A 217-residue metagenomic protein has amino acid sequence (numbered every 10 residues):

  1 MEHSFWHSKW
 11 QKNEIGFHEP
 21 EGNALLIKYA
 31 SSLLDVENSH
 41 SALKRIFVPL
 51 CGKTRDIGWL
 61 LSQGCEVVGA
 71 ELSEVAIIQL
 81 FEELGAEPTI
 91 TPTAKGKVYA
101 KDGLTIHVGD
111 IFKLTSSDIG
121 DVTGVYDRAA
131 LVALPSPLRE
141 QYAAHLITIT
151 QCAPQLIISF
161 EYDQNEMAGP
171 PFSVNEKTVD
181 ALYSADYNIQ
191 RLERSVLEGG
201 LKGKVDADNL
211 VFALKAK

Functional and structural regions predicted by a protein language model:
M1-K44, K53-I57, G69-L104, V108-D118 (+2 more regions): Class I (Rossmann-like) S-adenosyl-L-methionine-dependent methyltransferase catalytic domain, capturing the SAM-binding
K44-I46, T123: Generic beta-sheet signal
F47-T54, A130: Class I SAM-dependent methyltransferase "Motif I" SAM/SAH-binding loop
L61-S62: Gly/Ala-rich phosphate-binding loop of Rossmann-like dinucleotide-binding domains, activating on the conserved
C65: Conserved acetyl-CoA-binding loop of GNAT-fold acetyltransferases
I111-K113, T123-L138: A short SAM/SAH-binding and catalytic strip from SAM-dependent methyltransferases
